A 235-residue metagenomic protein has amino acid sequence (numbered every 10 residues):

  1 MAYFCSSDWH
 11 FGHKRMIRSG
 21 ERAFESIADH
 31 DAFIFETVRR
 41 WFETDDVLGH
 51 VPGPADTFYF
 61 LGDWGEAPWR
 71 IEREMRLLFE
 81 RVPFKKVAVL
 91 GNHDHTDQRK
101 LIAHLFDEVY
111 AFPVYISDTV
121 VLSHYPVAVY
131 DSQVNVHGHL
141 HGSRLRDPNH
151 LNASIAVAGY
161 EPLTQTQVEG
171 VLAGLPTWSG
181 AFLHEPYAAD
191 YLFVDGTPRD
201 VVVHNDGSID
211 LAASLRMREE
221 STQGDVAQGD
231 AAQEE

Functional and structural regions predicted by a protein language model:
A2-Y115: Core catalytic region of metal-dependent phosphoesterases/phosphodiesterases, especially metallo-beta-lactamase-like
S6, S19, H204-D206, D210 (+1 more regions): N-terminal functional modules and adjacent low-complexity/disordered segments of proteins
K100-D200, N205-D206, D210: Conserved beta-sheet core of the metallophosphoesterase superfamily
